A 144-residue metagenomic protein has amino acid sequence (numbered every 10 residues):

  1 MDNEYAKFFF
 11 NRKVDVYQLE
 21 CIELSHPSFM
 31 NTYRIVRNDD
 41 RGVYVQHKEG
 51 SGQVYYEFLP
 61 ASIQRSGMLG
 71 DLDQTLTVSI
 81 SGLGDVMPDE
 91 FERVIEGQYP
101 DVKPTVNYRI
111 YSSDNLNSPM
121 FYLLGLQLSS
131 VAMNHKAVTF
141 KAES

Functional and structural regions predicted by a protein language model:
M1-V54: Polar/acidic, low-complexity leader/linker segments enriched in S/T/G and N/D
S25, V36-N38, Q46-K48, L59 (+4 more regions): A structural detector for beta-sheet-dominated domains
R37-S79: N-terminal accessory/assembly segment that mediates macromolecular interactions
S62-D89, L128, A137-S144: Oligomerization/assembly interface segments of phage tail-like spikes and tubes
Q74, V102, L124: Residues that flank catalytic or metal-binding motifs in active/ligand-binding sites
G82-G84, I110-D114, A132: Beta-strand elements of well-folded, non-transmembrane domains
E96-L116: Short coil-to-beta transition motif at edge beta-strands of beta-rich domains
D114-E143: Short beta-strand and beta-hairpin "edge-sheet" elements
